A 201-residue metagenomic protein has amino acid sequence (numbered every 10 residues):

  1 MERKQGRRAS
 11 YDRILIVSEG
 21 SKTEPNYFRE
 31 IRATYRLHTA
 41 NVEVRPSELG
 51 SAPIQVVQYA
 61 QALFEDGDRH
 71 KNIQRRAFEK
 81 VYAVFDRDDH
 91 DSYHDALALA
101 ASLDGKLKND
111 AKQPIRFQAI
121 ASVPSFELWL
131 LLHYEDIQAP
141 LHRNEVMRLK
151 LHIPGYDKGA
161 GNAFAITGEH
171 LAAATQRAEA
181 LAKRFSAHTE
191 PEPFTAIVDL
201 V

Functional and structural regions predicted by a protein language model:
M1-L15, P25-S47, D66-V201: C-terminal accessory helical subdomains adjacent to catalytic cores in phosphodiester- and nucleotide-handling enzymes
G20, E24, L49-Q61, E192-A196: Phosphate/oxyanion-binding active-site loops and adjacent basic polyanion-contact surfaces
